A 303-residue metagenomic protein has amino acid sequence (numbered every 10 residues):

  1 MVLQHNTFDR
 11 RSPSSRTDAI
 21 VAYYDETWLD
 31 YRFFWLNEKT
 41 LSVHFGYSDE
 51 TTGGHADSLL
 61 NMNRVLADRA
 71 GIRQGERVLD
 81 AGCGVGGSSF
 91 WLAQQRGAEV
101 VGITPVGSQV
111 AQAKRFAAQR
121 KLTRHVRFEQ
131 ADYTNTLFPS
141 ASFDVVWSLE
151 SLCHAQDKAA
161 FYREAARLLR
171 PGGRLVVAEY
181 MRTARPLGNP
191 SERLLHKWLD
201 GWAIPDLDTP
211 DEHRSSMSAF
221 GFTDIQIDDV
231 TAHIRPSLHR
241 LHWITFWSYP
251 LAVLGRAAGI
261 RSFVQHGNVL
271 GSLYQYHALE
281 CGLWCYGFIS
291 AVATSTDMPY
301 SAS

Functional and structural regions predicted by a protein language model:
M1-F34: N-terminal auxiliary segments of SAM/dcSAM-dependent transferases
A22-I72: Class I SAM-dependent transferase core
R77-L79, S88-N135: Class I SAM-dependent methyltransferase SAM/SAH-binding core
T134-V146: A short acidic, Gly/Pro-enriched loop at the edge of an enzyme's catalytic core that lines a small-molecule cofactor
A159-R174: A short glycine-rich, Lys/Arg-flanked "PGG" loop and its adjoining helix->strand segment in the class I
M181-P205, M217: Short, glycine-/aromatic-enriched active-site segment of Class I SAM-dependent methyltransferases
P205-G221: Short alpha-helix
Q226-S303: Conserved Class I S-adenosyl-L-methionine
